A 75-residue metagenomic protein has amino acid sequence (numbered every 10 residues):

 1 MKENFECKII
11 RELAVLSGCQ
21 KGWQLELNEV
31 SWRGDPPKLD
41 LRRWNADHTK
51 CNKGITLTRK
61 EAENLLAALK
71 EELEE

Functional and structural regions predicted by a protein language model:
M1-E75: Positively charged, low-complexity terminal tracts and the immediately adjacent first secondary-structure elements
